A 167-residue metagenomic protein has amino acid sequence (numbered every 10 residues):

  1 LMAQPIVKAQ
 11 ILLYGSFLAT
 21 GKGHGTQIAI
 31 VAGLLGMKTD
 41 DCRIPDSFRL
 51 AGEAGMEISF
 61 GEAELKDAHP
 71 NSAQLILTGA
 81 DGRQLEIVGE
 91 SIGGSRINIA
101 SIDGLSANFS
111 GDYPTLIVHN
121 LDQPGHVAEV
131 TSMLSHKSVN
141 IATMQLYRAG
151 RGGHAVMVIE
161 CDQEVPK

Functional and structural regions predicted by a protein language model:
L1-M2, V127: Alpha-helical support elements that line or immediately flank enzyme active sites and cofactor-binding pockets
M2-Q10, G15-G25: N-terminal glycine-rich anion-binding loops that anchor highly charged ligand groups
M2-Q4, G52-E57, S135-I141: Short secondary-structure junctions
L13, S59-F60: General beta-strand structural signal in soluble alpha/beta enzymes
K22, A29-M37, C42-D46, F60-A63 (+1 more regions): A conserved regulatory-domain signal marking ACT and ACT-like small-molecule sensing domains and adjacent regulatory
L65-D67: Short, catalytically relevant binding-site loops at active-site mouths
P70: C-terminal binding/interaction regions
A73-L77: Short beta-strand scaffold segments in enzyme catalytic cores
